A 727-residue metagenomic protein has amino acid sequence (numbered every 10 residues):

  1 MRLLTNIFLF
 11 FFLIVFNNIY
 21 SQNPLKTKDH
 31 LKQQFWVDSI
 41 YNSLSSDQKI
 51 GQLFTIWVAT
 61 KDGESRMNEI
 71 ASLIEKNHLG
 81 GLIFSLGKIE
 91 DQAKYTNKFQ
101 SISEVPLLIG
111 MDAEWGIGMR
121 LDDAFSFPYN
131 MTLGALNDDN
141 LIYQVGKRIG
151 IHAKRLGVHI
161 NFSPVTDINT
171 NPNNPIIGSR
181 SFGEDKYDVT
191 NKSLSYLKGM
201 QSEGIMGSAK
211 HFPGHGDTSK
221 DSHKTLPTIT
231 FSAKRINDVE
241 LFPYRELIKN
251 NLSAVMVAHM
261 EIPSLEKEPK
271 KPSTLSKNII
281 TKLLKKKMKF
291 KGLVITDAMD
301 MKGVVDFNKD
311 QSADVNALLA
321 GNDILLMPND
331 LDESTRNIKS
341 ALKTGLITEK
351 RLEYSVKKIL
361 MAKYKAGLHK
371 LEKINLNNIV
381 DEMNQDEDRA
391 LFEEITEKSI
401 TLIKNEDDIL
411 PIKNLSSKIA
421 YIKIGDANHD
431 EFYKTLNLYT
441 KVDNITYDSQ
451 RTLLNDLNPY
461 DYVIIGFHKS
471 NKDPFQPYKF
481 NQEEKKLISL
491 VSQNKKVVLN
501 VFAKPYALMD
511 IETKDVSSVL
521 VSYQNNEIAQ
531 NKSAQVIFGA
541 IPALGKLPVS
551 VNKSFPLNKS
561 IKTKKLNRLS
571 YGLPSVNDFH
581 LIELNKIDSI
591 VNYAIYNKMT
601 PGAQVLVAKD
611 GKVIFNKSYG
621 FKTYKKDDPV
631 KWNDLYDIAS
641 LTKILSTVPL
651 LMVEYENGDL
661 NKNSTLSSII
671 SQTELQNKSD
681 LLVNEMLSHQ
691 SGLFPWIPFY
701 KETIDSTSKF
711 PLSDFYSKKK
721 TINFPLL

Functional and structural regions predicted by a protein language model:
M1-L25: Bacterial Sec-dependent N-terminal signal peptides
S21-I56, T60-L73, K277, K286 (+1 more regions): Preference for extracellular/luminal or secreted protein segments
S45, K94-L107, I117-M119, E184-R351 (+1 more regions): Second-shell residues forming the walls of enzyme active-site clefts
G51, S72-G87, P172-N173, I248-K271 (+1 more regions): Short acidic, glycine-rich surface-loop motifs adjacent to enzyme active sites
I89-P106, D139-R155, K350-K357, M361 (+1 more regions): Active-site-adjacent structural elements in enzyme catalytic domains
N577-I638, D659-N661, L727: Short, conserved catalytic-motif segment at the N-terminal edge
Y624-L727: Active-site-proximal loop and beta-strand segments within enzyme catalytic domains
